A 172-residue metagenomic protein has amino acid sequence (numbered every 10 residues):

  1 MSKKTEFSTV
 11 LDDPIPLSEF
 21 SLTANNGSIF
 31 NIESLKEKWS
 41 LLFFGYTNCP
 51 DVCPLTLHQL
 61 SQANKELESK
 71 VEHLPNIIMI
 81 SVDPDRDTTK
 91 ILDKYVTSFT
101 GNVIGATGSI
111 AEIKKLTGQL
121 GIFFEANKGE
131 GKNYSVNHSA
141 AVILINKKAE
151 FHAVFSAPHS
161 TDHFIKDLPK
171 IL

Functional and structural regions predicted by a protein language model:
M1-E19, T23, I171: N-terminal targeting signals for export/organelle localization
L17-S18, W39-S40, S139-A141: Short loop/turn microsegments at loop-to-beta-strand junctions
A24-N25, N146: Short, acidic, Ser/Thr-enriched surface-loop or helix-capping motifs
I32-T56, L60: Short active-site neighborhood of thiol/selenol oxidoreductases, capturing the structured segment around
K38-W39, L55-I80: Conserved helix-turn-beta segment immediately C-terminal to the redox Cys motif in thioredoxin-like folds
L74-D87, N102-A111: Thiol-based oxidoreductase modules, predominantly thioredoxin-like and allied folds used for disulfide exchange
D93-S139: Short, internal strand/loop/helix patches that form the active-site neighborhood or redox-interaction surface
E130-L172: Thiol-/selenol-based redox modules, centered on thioredoxin-like and closely related oxidoreductase domains
